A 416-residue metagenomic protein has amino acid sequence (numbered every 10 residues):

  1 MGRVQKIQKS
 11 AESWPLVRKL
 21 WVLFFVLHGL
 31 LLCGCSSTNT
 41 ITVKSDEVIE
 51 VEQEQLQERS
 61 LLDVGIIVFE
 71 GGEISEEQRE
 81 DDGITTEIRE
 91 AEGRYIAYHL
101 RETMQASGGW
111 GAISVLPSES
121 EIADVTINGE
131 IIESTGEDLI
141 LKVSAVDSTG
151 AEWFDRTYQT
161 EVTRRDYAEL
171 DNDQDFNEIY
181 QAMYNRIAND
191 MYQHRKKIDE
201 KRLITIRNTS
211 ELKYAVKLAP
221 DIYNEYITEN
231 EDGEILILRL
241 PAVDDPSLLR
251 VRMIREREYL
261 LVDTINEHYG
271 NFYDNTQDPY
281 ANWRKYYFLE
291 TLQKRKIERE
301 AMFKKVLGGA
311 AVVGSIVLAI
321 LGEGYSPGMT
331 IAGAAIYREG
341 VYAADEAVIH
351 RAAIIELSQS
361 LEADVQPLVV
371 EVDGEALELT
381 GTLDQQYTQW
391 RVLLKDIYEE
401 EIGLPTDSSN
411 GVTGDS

Functional and structural regions predicted by a protein language model:
M1-V17: N-terminal secretory signal peptides that target proteins for export/translocation
L31-G34: C-terminal motif of bacterial Sec signal peptides marking the signal peptidase cleavage site
S36-R59, F154, V162-M302, I320-Y325 (+1 more regions): C-terminal/domain-edge helix-coil "capping" segments
S60-E121, A182, R186, D190 (+3 more regions): N-terminal segment of the mature soluble domain
S60-V64, G109, A123-I127, E137-L141 (+1 more regions): Envelope-exposed proteins and targeting segments
L116-I131, I204-K213: Acidic helix-start/capping segments at beta-turn-to-alpha-helix junctions
N128-A168: Amphipathic beta-strand/beta-sheet edge segments enriched in Tyr/Trp
F303-V317, P327-A344: Membrane-active amphipathic alpha-helices enriched in small hydrophobic residues
